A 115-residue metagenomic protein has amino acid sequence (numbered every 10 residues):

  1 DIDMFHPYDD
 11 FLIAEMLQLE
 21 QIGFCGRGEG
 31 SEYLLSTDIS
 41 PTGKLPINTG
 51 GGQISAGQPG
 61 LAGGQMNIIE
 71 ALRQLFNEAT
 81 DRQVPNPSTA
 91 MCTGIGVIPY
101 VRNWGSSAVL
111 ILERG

Functional and structural regions predicted by a protein language model:
D1-G115: Claisen-condensing/thiolase-fold acyl-transfer catalytic domains that form or cleave C-C bonds in fatty acid
